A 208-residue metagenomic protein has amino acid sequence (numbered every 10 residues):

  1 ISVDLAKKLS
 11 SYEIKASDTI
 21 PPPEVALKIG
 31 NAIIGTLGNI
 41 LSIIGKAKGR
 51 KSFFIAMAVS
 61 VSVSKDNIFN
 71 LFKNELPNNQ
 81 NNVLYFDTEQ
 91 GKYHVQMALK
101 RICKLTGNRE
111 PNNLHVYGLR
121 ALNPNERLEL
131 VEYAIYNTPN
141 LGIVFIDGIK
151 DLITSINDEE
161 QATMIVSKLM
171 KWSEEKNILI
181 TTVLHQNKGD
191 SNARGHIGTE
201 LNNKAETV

Functional and structural regions predicted by a protein language model:
I1-I102, R109: The Walker A/P-loop phosphate-binding site
T19-P21, A121-L122, N157-E159, N187-D190: Short, flexible loop segments at the rims of nucleotide/cofactor-binding pockets, characterized by
I34, A134-I135, T199: A general structural signal for stabilizing positions within well-ordered secondary structure
G38, N81, P139-N140, K176 (+1 more regions): Structured loop/turn residues at beta-strand edges in well-structured enzyme cores
S42-I43, R50-S52, E160-V208: Phosphate-binding/switch region of NTP-binding enzymes
K48, Q90, K150, H185-K188: Short, glycine/serine-rich, charged loops/turns that create anion-binding and catalytic segments at active sites
P77-M164, K171: Conserved inter-motif catalytic segment of the P-loop NTP-binding fold
